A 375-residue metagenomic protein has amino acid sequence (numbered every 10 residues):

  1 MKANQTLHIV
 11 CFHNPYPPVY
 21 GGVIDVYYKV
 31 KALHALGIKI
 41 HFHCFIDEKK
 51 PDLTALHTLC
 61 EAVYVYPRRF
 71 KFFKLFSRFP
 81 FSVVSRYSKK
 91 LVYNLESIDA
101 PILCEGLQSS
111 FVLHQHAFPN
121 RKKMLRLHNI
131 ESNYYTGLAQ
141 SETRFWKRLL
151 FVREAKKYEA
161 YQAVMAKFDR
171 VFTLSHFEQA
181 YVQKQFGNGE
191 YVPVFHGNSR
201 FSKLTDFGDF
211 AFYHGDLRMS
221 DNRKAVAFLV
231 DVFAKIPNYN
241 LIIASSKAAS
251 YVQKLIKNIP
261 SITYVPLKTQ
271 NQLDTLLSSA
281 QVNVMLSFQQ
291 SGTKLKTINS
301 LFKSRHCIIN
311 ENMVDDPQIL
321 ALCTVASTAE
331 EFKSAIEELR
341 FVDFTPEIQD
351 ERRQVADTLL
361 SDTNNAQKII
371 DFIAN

Functional and structural regions predicted by a protein language model:
M1-E61, D99, A234-K235: N-terminal subdomain of nucleotide-sugar transferases
R86, F341-A374: A charged, aromatic-enriched C-terminal amphipathic alpha-helix characteristic of glycosyltransferases across folds
V92-E96, I130-Y134, E142-V171: Membrane-proximal helix-turn-helix segments that form the acceptor-binding/catalytic region of lipid-linked
F118-A139: Active-site proximal beta-strand in glycosyltransferases
M124, F151-V152, Y158-F201: Donor nucleotide-sugar binding/catalytic pocket of nucleotide-sugar-dependent glycosyltransferases
Y191-I256, Y264-S278: Conserved catalytic-core segment of nucleotide-activated headgroup transferases in glycan assembly
L277-G292, R305-H306: Acidic donor-binding loop of glycosyltransferase active sites
K296, F302, H306-N310: Short hydrophobic beta-strand element within catalytic cores of glycosyltransferases and related nucleotide-activated
